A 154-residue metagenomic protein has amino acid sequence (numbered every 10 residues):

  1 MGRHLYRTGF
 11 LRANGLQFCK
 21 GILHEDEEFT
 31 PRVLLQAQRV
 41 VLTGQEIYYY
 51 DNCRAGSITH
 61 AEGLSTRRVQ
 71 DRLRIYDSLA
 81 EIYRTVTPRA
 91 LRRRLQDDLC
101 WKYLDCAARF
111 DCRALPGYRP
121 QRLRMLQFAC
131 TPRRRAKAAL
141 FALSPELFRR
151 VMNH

Functional and structural regions predicted by a protein language model:
M1-G63: Conserved nucleotide-sugar donor-binding catalytic segment
M1-L5, Q17-I22, Y49, T66 (+4 more regions): Catalytic cores of nucleotide-enabled group-transfer and carboxylate-activating enzymes in metabolic and assembly-line
L16, A37, I58-T59, R72-Y76 (+1 more regions): Gram-positive cell-envelope targeting signals
Q45-R54, H60-T87, R109-M125: Catalytic core of nucleotide-sugar-dependent glycosyltransferases
D71-R74, L91-L99, A129-L143: Short secondary-structure transition/capping segments
A108-H154: Membrane-interface aromatic/basic loop that binds lipid-linked glycans or pyrophosphate carriers, typified by
